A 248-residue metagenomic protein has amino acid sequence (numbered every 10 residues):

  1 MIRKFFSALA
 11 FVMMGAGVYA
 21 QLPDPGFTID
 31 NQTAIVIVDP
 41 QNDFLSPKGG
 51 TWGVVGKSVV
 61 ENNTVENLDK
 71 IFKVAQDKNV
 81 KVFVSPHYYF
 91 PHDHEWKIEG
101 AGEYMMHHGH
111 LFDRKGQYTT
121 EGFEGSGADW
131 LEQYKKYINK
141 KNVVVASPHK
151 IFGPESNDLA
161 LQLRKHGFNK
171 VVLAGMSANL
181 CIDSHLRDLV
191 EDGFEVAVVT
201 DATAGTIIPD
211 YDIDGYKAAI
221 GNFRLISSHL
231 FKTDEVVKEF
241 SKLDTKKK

Functional and structural regions predicted by a protein language model:
K4-M14: Sec-dependent N-terminal signal peptides
A20-A34, D43, K70, V74-K78 (+2 more regions): Active-site-adjacent betaalpha module
I35-V36, F83: Conserved hydrophobic packing residues within short motifs/helices of P-loop NTPase cores of ABC-family ATPases
I37-D43, P47: Active-site histidine-acidic residue metal-binding/catalytic motifs, centered on HxH/HExxH-like signatures
L45-E61, I208-Y211: Acidic/histidine-rich helix-loop elements that form or flank divalent-metal/phosphate-binding sites at the catalytic
T64-V65: Glycine-rich loop(s) and the adjacent beta-strand/alpha-helix scaffold that form part
V80-H87, V199: Short beta-strand segments at enzyme active-site cores
F90-H94: Short catalytic/ligand-binding loop motif for oxyanion handling, primarily in non-cytosolic enzymes, centered on
